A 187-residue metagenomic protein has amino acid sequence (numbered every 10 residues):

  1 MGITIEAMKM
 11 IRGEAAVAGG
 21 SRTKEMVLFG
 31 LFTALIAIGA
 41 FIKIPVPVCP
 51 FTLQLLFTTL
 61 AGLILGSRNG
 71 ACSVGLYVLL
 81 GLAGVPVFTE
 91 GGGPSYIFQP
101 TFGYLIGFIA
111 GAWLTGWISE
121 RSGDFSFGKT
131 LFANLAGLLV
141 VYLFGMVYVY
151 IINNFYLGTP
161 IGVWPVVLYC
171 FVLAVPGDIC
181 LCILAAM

Functional and structural regions predicted by a protein language model:
G2-S73, A83: Hydrophobic transmembrane alpha-helices
I3-V17, K24-L31, I38, S95-L143: Short helix-perturbing small/polar motifs within transmembrane alpha-helices
L35, G39, K43, A61 (+9 more regions): Alpha-helical membrane-inserting segments
A40-P50, V78-G111: Interfacial aromatic-anchored transmembrane helix boundaries in multi-pass membrane proteins
P50-L55, G92-P100, I161-F171: Non-cytosolic membrane-interface motifs at loop->transmembrane helix junctions
C72-L80, F132-A136: Central hydrophobic cores of alpha-helical transmembrane segments in multi-pass integral membrane proteins
D124-M187: Membrane-embedded alpha-helical hairpins and interfacial helices in multi-pass inner-membrane proteins
